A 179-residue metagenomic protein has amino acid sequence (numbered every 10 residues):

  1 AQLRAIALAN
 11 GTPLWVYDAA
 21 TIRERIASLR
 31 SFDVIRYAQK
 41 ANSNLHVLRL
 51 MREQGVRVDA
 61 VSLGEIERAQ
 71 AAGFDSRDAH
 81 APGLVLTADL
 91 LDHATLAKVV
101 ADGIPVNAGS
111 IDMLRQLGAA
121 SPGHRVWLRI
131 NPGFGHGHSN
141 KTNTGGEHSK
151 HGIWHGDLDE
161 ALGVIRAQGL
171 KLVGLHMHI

Functional and structural regions predicted by a protein language model:
A1-H124, I165-K171, I179: A charged N-terminal "starter" segment
V85-T87, R129, G152: Residues in well-ordered beta-strands of folded domains
L90-K98, N131-N140: Short, basic, helix/turn surface patches
P105, V126, N143-G146: Ligand-binding grooves and catalytic loops that recognize ribose/phosphate and carbohydrate rings, and esterified lipid
A120, P132-I179: Active-site loop/helix belt of alpha/beta enzymes
R125-N131: ATP-grasp fold ATP-binding core
